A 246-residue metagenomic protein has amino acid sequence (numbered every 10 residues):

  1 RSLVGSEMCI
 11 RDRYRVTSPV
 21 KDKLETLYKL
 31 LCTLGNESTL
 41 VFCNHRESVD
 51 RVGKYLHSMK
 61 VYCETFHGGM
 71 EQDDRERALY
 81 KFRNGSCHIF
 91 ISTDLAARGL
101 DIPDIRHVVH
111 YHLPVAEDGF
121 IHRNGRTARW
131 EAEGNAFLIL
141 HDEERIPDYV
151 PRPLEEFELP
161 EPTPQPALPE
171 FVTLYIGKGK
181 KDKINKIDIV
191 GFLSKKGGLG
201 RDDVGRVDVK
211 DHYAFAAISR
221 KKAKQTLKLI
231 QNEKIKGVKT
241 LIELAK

Functional and structural regions predicted by a protein language model:
R1-I10: Short, small-residue-biased leader/transition segments that mark boundaries at the very start of proteins
R11-Y55: Conserved interdomain hinge at the start of the Helicase C-terminal
C43, T93-L95, R220: Short secondary-structure boundary segments
D50-K54, V61-T93: Conserved helicase ATPase core of P-loop NTP-dependent helicases/translocases
R98-L113, N135-L138: A short beta-strand element within the Helicase C-terminal
A116, R126-E156: Conserved segment of the helicase C-terminal RecA-like domain
L159-K246: Non-catalytic terminal extensions of ATP-dependent helicases
